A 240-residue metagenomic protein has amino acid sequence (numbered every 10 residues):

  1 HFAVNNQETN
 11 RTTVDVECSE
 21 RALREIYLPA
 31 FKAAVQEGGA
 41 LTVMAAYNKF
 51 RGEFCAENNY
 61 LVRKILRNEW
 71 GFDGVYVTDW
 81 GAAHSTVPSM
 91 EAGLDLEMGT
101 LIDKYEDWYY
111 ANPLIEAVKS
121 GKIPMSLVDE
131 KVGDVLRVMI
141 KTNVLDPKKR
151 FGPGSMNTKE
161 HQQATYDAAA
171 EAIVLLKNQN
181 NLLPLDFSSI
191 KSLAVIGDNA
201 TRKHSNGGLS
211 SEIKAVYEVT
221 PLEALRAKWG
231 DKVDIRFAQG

Functional and structural regions predicted by a protein language model:
H1-G240: Glycoside hydrolase catalytic-domain context in secreted enzymes
